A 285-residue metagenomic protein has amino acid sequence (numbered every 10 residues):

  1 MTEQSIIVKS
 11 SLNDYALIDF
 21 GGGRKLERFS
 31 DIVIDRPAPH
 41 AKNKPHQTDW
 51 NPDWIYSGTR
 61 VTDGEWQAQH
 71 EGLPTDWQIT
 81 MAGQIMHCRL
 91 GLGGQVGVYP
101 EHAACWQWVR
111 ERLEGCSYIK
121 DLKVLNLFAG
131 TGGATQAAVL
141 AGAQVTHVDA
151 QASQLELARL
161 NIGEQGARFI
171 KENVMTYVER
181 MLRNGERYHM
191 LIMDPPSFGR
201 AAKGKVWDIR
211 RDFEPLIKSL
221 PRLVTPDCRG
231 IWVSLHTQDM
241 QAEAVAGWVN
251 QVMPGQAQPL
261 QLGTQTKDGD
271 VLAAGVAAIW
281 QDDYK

Functional and structural regions predicted by a protein language model:
S10-S30, I34-P100, Q107: Non-catalytic substrate-recognition/targeting regions of SAM-dependent transferases
I119-G130: Conserved class I S-adenosyl-L-methionine
T131-A143: Conserved SAM-binding loop of SAM-dependent methyltransferases across substrates and taxa, primarily the Class I
Q144-D149: Conserved SAM-binding motif I beta-strand of class I
Q151-I192: S-adenosyl-L-methionine
A152-Q154, K171-E172, Y188-S219: Mobile active-site "lid"/loop adjacent to the S-adenosyl-L-methionine
V224-P226: Helix-to-beta-strand junctions that scaffold the AdoMet/dcAdoMet cofactor pocket in Class I SAM-dependent enzymes
C228-K285: C-terminal catalytic and target-recognition region of SAM-dependent MTase-like enzymes, primarily methyltransferases
